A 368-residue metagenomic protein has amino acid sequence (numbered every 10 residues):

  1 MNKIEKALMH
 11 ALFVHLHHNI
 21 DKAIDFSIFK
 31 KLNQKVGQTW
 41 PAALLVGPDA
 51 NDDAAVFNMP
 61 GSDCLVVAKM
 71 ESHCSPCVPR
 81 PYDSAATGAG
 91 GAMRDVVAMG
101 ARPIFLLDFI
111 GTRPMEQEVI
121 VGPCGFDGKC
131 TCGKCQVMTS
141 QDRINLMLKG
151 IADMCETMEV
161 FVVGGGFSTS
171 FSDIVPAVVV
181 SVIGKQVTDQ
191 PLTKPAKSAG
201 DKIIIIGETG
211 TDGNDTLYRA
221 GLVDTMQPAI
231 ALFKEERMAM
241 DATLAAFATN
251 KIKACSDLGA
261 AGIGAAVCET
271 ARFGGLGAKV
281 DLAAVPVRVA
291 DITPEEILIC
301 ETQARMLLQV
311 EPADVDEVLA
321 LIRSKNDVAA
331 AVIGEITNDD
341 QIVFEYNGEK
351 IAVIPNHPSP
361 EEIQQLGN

Functional and structural regions predicted by a protein language model:
M1-L32, K134, A196, K202-D241 (+2 more regions): Intein/HINT protein-splicing elements and their conserved insertion hotspots or analogous self-processing inserts
N2-A101, L148-G164, S168-D173, A177 (+6 more regions): N-terminal glycine-rich phosphate/pyrophosphate-binding loops that anchor nucleotide-derived ligands and cofactors
I28, L32, V67-E71, V78-P81 (+9 more regions): Short acidic, glycine/serine/threonine-rich loops at helix termini
L65-P76, L107, G111, M115-E118 (+5 more regions): Gly-rich Lys/Arg/Thr-decorated short loops/hinges at beta-loop-alpha junctions or inter-strand turns that position
M70-C74, F109-Q117, G125, G166-S172 (+7 more regions): Acidic, glycine-rich active-site loops and adjacent beta-strand->loop/helix elements that engage anionic groups
P76-D83, M115, C135-D142, T188-K194 (+5 more regions): Alpha-helix capping and helix-loop boundary segments enriched in small/acidic/polar residues
F109-G122, C130-T139, R143-L146, D153: Acidic low-complexity segments
R143-D201, V289-N368: Phosphate/diphosphate-binding loops
